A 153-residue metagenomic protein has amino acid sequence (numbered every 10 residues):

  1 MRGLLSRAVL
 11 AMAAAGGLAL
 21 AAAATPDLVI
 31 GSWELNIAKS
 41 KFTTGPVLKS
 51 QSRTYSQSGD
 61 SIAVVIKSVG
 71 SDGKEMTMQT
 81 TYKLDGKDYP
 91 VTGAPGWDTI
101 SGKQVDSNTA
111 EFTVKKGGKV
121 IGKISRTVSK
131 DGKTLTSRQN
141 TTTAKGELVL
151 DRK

Functional and structural regions predicted by a protein language model:
M1-M12: Bacterial N-terminal signal peptides that target proteins for export
A15-A22: C-terminal segment of classical bacterial N-terminal signal peptides
A23-K153: Hydrophobic small-molecule pocket/channel-lining residues, especially in calycin-type beta-barrels
